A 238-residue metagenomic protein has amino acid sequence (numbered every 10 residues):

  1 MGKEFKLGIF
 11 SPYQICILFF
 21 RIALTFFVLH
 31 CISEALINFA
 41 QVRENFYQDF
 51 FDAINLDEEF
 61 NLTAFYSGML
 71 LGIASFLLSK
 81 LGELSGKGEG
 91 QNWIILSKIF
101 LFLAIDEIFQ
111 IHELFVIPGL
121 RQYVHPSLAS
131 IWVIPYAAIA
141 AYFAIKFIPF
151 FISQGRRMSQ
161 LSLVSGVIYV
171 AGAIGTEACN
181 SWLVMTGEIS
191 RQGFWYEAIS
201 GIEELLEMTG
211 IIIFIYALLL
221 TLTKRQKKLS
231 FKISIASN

Functional and structural regions predicted by a protein language model:
M1-P12: Short, Lys/Arg-rich, polar N-terminal cytosolic tail immediately upstream of the first transmembrane signal-anchor
A23-E44: Alpha-helical transmembrane segments of multi-pass membrane proteins
F50-Y66, R121-I134, G193-M208: Short aromatic-rich membrane-water interface segments that cap or initiate transmembrane helices in multi-pass membrane
A64-K80, I134-K146, L205-T221: Hydrophobic cores of alpha-helical transmembrane segments in multi-pass inner/ER membrane proteins, independent
K80-N92, I148-L161: Membrane-interface helix-boundary motifs at transmembrane edges
N92-L103, R156-S181: Alpha-helical transmembrane segments of multi-pass integral membrane proteins
A104-I148: Membrane-proximal helix-loop-helix units in multi-pass membrane proteins
I174-W182, S200-A236: C-terminal transmembrane-bundle signature of multipass membrane proteins, characterized by strong activation on
